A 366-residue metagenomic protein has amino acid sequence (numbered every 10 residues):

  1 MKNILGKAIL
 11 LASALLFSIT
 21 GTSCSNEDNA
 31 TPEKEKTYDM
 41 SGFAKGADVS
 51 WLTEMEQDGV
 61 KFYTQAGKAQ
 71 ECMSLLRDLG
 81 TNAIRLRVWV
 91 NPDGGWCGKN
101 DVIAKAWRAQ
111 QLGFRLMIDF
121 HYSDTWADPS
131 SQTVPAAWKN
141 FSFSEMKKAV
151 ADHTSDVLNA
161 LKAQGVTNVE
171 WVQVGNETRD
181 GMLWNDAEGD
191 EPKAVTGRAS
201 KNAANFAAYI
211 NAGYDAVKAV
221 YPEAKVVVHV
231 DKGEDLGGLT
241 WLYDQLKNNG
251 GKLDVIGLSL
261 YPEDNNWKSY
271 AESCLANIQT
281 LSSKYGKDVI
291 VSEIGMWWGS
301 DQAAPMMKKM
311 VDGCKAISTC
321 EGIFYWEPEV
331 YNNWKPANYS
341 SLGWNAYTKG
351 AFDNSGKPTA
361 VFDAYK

Functional and structural regions predicted by a protein language model:
A14-Y38: Bacterial Sec-dependent N-terminal signal peptides
E35-C72: Boundary/entry segment of secreted carbohydrate-active catalytic domains
A47, L76, D119, V172 (+3 more regions): Conserved, mostly hydrophobic/aromatic
E56, V60-G67, V90-N100, R179-L183 (+4 more regions): Acidic-and-aromatic substrate-binding clefts and catalytic sites of carbohydrate-active enzymes
Q57, K61, P192, T280 (+3 more regions): Aromatic-rich peripheral "rim/lid" segments of glycoside hydrolase catalytic domains that contact and position glycan
G59-R77, D152-A160, L236-N248, M307-V311: Short, acidic/polar
C72-M73, E223-K225, G233-A304, C320: Glycoside hydrolase catalytic-domain groove-lining segments
S74-N202, F206-V227, D231-G233: Substrate-binding cleft and catalytic face of glycoside hydrolase catalytic domains, especially the flexible beta-alpha
